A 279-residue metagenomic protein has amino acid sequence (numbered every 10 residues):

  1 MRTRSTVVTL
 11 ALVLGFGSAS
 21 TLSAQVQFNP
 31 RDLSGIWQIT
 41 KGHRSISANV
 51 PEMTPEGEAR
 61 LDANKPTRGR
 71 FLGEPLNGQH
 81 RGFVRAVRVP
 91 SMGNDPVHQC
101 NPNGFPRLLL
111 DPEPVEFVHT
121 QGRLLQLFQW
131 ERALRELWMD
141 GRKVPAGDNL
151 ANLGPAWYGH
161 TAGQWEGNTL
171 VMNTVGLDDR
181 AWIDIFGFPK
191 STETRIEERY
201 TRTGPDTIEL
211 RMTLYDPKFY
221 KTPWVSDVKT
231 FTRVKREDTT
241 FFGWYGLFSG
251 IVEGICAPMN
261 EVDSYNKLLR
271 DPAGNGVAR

Functional and structural regions predicted by a protein language model:
M1-S5: Positively charged n-region of N-terminal signal peptides that target proteins for export
V8-A19: Bacterial N-terminal signal peptides
S23-R279: PEST-like low-complexity, intrinsically disordered acidic/proline/serine-rich tracts that flank trafficking/processing
